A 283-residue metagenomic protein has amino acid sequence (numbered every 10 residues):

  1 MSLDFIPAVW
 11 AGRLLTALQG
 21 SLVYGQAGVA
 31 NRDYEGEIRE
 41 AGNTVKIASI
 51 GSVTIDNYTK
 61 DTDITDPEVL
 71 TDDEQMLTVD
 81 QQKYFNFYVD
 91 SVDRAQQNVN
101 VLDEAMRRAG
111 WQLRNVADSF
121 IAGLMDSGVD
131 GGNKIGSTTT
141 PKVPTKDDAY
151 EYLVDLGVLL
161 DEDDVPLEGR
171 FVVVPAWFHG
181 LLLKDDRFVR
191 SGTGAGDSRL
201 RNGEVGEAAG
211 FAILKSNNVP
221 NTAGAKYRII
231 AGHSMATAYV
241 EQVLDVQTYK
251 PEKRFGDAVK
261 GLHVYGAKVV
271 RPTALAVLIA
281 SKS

Functional and structural regions predicted by a protein language model:
M1-Q75, E241, L275-K282: N-terminal "assembly arms/tails" that initiate or stabilize quaternary assembly in self-assembling proteins
I55-Y58, F87-Y88, Q97, L181-K184 (+1 more regions): Short helix/loop capping segments that flank catalytic or ligand/cofactor-binding pockets
E68-M106: Long, hydrophobic/aromatic-enriched structural stretches that serve as scaffold segments
V92-E162, V277-S283: Alpha-helical scaffold segments that mediate packing/assembly in large oligomeric complexes
D126-S127, W177-L181, V219-N221: Short, catalytically relevant binding-site loops at active-site mouths
G131-R201: Extended, solvent-exposed, turn-rich assembly/linker loops in the middle of proteins
N202-Y249: Glycine/small-residue-rich hydrophobic helix-like segments
T248-S283: Extended, compositionally biased alpha-helical segments that mediate assembly or anchoring
